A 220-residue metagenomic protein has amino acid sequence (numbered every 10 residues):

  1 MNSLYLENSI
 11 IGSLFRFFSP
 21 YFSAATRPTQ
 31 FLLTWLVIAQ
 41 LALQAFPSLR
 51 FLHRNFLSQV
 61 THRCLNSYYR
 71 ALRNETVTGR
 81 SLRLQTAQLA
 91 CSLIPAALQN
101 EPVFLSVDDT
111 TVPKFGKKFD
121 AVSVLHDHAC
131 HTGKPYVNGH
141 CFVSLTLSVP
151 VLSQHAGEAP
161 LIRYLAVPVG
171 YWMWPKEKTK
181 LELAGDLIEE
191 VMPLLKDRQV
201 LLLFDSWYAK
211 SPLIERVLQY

Functional and structural regions predicted by a protein language model:
M1-Y220: Conserved, well-structured functional cores that handle cations and Mg-NTP chemistry
